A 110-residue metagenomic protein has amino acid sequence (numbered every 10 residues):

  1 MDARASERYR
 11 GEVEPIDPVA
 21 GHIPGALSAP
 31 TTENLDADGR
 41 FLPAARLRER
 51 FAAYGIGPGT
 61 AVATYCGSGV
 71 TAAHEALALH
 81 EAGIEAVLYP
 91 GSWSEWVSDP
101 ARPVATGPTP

Functional and structural regions predicted by a protein language model:
A3-P110: Rhodanese-like catalytic fold shared by cysteine-dependent sulfurtransferases and DSP/PTP-type phosphatases
